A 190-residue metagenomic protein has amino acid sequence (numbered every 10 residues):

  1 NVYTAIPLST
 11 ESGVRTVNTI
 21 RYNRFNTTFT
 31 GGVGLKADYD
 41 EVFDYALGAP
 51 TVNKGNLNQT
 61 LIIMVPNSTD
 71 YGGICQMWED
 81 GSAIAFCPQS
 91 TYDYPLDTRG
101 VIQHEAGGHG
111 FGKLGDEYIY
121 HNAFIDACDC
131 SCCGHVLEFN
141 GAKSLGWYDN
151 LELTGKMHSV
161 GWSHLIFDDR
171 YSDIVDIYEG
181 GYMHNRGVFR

Functional and structural regions predicted by a protein language model:
N1-H121: Active-site-proximal segment of zinc-dependent metalloprotease catalytic domains
G115-R190: Replace "(M1/M4/M9/M12/WLM)" with "(e.g., M1/M4/M8/M9/M12/M26/WLM)" and add "not limited to" to clarify scope
